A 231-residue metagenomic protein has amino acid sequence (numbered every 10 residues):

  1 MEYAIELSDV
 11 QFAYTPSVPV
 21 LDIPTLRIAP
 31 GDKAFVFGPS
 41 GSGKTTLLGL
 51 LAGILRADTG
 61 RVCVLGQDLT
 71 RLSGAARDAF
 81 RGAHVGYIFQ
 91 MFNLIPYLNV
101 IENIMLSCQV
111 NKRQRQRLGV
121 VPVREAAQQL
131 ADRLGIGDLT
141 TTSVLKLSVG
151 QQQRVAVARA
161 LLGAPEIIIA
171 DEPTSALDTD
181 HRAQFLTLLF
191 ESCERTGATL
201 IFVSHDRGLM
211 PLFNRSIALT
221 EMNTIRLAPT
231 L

Functional and structural regions predicted by a protein language model:
A52: Helix-to-loop junction immediately C-terminal to a conserved catalytic motif
G60-D68: Conserved ABC transporter NBD signature motif
D68, M105, K112, L118-L139: Conserved ABC ATPase "signature" region
L98-S107: Short coil-to-helix segment of the ABC ATPase nucleotide-binding domain corresponding to the Q-loop/switch region
S143-L147, Q151: Conserved ABC ATPase signature
A164: Conserved catalytic motifs of ABC-family nucleotide-binding domains
I168-D171: Catalytic Walker B motif of ABC-type/P-loop ATPase nucleotide-binding domains
